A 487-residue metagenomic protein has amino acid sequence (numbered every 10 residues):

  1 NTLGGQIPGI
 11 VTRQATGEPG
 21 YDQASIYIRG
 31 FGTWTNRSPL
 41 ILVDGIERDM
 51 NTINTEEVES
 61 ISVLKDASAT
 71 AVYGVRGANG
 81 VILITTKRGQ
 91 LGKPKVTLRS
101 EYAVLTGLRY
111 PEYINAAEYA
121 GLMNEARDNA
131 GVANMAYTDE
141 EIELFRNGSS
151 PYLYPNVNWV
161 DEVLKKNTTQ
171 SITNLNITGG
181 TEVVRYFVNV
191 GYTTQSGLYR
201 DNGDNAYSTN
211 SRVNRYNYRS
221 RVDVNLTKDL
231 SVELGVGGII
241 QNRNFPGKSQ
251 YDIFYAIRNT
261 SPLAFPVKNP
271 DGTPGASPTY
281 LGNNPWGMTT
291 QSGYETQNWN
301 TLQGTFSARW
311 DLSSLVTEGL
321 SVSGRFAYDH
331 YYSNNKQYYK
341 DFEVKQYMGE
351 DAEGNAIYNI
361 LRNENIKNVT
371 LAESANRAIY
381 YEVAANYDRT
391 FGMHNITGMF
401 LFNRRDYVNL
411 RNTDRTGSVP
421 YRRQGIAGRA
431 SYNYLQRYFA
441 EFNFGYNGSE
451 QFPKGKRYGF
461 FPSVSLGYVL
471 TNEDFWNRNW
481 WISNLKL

Functional and structural regions predicted by a protein language model:
N1-Y218, V232: Short, small/polar-rich motifs associated with maturation and membrane association, primarily at protein termini
E18, Y102-T106, T181, Y192-S196 (+5 more regions): Transmembrane beta-strands of outer-membrane beta-barrel pores
G30, T86, L98, L175-T181 (+5 more regions): Residues on the lipid-exposed face of transmembrane beta-strands in outer-membrane beta-barrel proteins
G89-P94, E182-V183, L198, D229 (+5 more regions): Short loop/turn motifs that connect adjacent beta-strands in outer-membrane beta-barrel proteins
V96-S100, V188, L234, F306 (+4 more regions): Membrane-embedded beta-strand positions of outer-membrane beta-barrel proteins
T106-E141, I239-T279, Y331-G354, L485-L487: A surface-exposed, glycine/aromatic-enriched loop/edge motif typical of exported proteins
G107-R109, P151-G191, Q195-L198, T209-N284 (+5 more regions): Flexible loop and strand-edge segments within Gram-negative outer membrane beta-barrel domains
P155-T178, P262-G275, K340-E441, S449-P453: Outer-membrane beta-barrel transmembrane domain signature of Gram-negative proteins, especially the mid-to-C-terminal
